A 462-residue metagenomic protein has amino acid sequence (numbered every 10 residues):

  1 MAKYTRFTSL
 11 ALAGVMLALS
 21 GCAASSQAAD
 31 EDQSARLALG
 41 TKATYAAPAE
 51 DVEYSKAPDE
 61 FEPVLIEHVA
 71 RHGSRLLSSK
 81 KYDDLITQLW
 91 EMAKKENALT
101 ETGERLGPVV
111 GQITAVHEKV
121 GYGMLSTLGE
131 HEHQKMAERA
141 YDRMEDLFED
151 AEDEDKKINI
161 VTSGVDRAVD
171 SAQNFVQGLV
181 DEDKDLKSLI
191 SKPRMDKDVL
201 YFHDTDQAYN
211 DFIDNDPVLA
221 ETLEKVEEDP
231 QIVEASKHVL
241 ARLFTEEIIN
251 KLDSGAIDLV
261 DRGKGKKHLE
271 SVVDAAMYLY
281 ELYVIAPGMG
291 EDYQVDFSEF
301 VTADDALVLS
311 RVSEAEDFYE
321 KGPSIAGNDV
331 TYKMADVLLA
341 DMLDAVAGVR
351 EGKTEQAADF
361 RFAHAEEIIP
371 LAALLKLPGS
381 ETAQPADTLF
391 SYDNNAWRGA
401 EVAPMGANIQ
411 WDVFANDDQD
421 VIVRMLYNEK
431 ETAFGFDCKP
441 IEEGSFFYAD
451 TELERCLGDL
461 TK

Functional and structural regions predicted by a protein language model:
M1-A11: Bacterial N-terminal signal peptides that target proteins for export
A11-S20: Bacterial N-terminal signal peptides
L19-A29: Sec-dependent signal peptide cleavage junction
A29-N159, S163-D359, A363-K462: Signature for phosphate-centric chemistry
